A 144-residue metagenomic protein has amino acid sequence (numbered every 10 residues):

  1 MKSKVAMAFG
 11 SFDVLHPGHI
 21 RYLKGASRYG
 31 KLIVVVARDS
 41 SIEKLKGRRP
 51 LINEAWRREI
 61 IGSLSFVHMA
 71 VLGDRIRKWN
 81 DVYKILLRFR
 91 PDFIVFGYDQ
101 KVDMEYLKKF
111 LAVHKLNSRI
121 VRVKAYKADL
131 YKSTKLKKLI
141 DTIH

Functional and structural regions predicted by a protein language model:
M1-H144: Nucleotidyltransferase catalytic core that binds NTPs
